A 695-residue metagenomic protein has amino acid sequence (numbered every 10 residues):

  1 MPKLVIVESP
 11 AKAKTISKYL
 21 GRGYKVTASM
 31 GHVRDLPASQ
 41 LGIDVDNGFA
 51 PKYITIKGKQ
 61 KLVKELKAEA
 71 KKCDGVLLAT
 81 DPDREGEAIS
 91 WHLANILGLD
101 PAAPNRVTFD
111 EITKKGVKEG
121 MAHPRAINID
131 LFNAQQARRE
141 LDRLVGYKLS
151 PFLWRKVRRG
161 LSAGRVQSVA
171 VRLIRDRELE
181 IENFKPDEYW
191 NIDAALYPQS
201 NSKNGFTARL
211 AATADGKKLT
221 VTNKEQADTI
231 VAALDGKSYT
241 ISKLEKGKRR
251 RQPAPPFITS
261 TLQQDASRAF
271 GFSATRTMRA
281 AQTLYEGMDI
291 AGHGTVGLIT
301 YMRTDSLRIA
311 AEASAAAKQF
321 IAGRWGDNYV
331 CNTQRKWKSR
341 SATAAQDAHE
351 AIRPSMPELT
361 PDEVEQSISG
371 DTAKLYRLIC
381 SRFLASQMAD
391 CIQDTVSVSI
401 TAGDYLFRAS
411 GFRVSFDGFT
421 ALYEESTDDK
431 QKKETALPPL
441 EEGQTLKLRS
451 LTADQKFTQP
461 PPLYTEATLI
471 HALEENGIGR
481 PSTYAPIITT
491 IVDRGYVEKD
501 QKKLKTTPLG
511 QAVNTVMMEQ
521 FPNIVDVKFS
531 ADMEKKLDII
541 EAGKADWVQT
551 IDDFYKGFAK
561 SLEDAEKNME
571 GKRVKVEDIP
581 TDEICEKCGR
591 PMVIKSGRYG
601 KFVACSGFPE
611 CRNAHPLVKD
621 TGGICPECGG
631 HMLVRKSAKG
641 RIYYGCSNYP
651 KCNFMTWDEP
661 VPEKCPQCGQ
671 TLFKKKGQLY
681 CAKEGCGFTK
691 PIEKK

Functional and structural regions predicted by a protein language model:
M1, D81-P82, R158-S162, K246-P255 (+3 more regions): Conserved short loop/turn motifs at secondary-structure junctions
M1-R139, K218-V221, W337, T427: Intrinsically disordered, low-complexity regulatory segments
P2-L4, T15, Y24, S150 (+4 more regions): Basic, low-complexity terminal or inter-domain segments flanking catalytic cores
T15-Y19, E65, A88-I96, G116-G120 (+9 more regions): Alpha-helical scaffold elements adjacent to nucleotide-binding pockets in ATP/GTP-utilizing enzyme cores
I112-A194, G247: C-terminal or mid-to-C-terminal helical accessory/interaction module adjacent to the motor/catalytic core
R138-L149, V166, L196-P198, R249-T261 (+6 more regions): Core structural elements
D215, L219-P255: Metal- or metallocofactor-binding catalytic centers and their adjacent structured scaffolds across diverse enzyme
I241-L244, P253-A266, H293-M302, P460-A472: Short acidic, hydrophobic short linear motifs in intrinsically disordered regions
